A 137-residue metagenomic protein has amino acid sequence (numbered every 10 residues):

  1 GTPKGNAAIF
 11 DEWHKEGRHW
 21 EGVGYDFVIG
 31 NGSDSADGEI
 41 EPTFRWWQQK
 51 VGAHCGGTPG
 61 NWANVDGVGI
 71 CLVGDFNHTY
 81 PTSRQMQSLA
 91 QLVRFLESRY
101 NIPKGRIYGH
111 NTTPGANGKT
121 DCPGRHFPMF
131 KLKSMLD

Functional and structural regions predicted by a protein language model:
G1-Q49: Short, conserved "active-site rim" segments that organize catalytic pockets and cofactor/ligand binding
D11-H14, D26, G52-G60, H110: Histidine-centered active-site/metal-ligand motif
I29-W47, T58-D137: Basic/polar, cationic surfaces and motifs that engage anionic cell-wall and phosphate/carboxylate ligands
